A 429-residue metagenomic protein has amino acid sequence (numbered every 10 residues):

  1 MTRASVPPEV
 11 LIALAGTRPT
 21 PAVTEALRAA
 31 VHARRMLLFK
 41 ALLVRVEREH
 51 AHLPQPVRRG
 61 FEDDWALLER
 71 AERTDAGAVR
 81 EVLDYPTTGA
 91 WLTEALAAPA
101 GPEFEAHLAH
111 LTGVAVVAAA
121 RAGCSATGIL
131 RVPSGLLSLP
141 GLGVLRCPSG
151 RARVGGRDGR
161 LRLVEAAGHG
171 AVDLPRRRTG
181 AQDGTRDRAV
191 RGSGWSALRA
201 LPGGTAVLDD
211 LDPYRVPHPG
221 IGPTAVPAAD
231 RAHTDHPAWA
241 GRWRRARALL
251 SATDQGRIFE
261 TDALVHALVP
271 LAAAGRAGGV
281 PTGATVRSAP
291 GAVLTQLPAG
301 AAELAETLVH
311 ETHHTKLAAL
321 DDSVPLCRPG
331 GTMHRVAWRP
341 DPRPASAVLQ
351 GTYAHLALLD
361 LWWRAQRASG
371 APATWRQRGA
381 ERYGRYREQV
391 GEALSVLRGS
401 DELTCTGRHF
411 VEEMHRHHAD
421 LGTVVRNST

Functional and structural regions predicted by a protein language model:
M1-L268, R385-T429: Type-3 copper protein
R191, S288, P298-T307, T315-S346: Post-HEXXH active-site segment of zinc metalloproteases
R231-H233, A240-V286, P298-A302, H334-E413: Metalloprotease/metallohydrolase-associated module, dominated by Zn2+-dependent proteases
L294-T295: Alpha-helical phosphate/pyrophosphate-handling elements in metalloenzyme active cores
H314, A318, D322, D360-R367: Short, well-ordered loop/turn and helix-capping segments at boundaries between secondary-structure elements and domains
L317-G330, T374-R385, N427-S428: A short, terminal or domain-edge coil/loop segment
